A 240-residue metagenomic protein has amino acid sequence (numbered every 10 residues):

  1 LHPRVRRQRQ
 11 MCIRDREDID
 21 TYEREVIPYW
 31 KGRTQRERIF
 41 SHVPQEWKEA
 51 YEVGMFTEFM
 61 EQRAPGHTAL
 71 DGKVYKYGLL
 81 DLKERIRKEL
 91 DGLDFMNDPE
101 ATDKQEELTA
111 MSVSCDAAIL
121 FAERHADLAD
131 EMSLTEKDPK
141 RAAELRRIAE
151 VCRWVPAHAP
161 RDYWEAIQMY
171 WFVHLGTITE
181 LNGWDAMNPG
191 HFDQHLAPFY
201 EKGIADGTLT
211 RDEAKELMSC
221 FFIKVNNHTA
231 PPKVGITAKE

Functional and structural regions predicted by a protein language model:
L1-R9, I13: Single conserved hydrophobic/aromatic residue that forms the stacking wall/gate of nucleotide- or nucleobase-binding
R7, D18, I27, W171-T177: Phosphate/pyrophosphate-recognition segments in soluble nucleotide-handling domains
R14-E17, G78, D162, T210: Helix N-terminus capping/helix-initiation residues
D18, E23-H125: Function-dense linear segments that define catalytic or interfacial modules in macromolecule-processing proteins
K31-T34, H42, K48, H67 (+5 more regions): Mature, well-folded catalytic/scaffold domains that follow N-terminal targeting or propeptide regions
